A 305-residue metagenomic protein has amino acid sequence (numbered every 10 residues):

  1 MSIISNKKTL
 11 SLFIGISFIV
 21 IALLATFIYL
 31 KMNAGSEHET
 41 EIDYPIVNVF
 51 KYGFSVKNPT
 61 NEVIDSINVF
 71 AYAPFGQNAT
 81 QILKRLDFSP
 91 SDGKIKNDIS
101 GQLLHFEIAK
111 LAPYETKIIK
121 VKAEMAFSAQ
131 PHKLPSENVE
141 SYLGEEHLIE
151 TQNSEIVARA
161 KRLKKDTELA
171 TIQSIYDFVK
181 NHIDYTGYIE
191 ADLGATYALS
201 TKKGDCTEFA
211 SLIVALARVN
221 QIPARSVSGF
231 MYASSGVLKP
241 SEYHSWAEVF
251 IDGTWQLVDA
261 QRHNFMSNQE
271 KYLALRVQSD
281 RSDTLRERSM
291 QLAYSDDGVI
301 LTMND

Functional and structural regions predicted by a protein language model:
M1-T9: N-terminal Lys/Arg-rich, disordered targeting/topogenic segments
L10-S128: Intrinsically disordered, low-complexity N-terminal segments that are enriched in acidic
E41, I222, L285: Conserved, single-site charged/polar hotspot
P59-E62, L111-T116, K165-E168, R218-Q221 (+1 more regions): A short, structured loop/turn motif at beta-sheet edges
T116-T201: Acidic low-complexity segments
K120-E124, P223, E248: Residues within well-ordered beta-strands of beta-sheet-rich folds
D166-S245, M266-Q269, L273: Active-site neighborhood of thiol-dependent amide/isopeptide-bond enzymes
S234-S235, S241-D305: Active-site rim recognition segments
